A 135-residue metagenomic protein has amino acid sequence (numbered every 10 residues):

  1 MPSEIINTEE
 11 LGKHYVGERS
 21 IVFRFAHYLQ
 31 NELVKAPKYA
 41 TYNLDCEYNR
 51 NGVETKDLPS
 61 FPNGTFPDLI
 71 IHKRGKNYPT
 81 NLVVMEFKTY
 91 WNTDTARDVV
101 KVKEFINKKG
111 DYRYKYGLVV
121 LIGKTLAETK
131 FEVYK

Functional and structural regions predicted by a protein language model:
M1-N31: Charged, often low-complexity linker/regulatory segments
L29, Y48, I71-K73, L121 (+1 more regions): Residue-level signal for short segments within beta-strands and strand-turn junctions of well-structured beta-sheet
Q30-K35, N107-G110: A general structural signal for alpha-helical elements within enzymatic catalytic domains
Y39-Y78: Active-site metal-binding core of divalent-cation-utilizing nuclease and nuclease-like domains
N43-E47, V84-E86, L118-V120: Extended hydrophobic secondary-structure segments that form protein cores and membrane-embedded regions
D68-I71, N81-W91, V102: Conserved catalytic cores of phosphodiester-cleaving nucleases, focusing on short active-site segments
Y90-K108: Mg2+/Mn2+-dependent nuclease catalytic core
N107-V133: Nucleic-acid nuclease catalytic cores
